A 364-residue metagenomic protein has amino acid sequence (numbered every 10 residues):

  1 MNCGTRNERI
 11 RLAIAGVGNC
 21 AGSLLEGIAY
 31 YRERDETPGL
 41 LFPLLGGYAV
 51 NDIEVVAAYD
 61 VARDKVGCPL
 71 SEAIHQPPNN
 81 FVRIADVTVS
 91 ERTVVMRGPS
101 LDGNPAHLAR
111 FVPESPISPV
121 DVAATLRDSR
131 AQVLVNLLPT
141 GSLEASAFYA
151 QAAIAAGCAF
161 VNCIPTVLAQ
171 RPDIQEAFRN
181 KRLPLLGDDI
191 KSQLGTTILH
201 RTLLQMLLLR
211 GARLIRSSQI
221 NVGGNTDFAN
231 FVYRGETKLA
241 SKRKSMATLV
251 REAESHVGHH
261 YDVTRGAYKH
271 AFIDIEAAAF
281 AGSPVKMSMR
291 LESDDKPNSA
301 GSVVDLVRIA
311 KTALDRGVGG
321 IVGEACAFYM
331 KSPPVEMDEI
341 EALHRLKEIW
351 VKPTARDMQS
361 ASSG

Functional and structural regions predicted by a protein language model:
N2-Y149, F231-V232, L239-S241: N-terminal glycine-/serine-/threonine-rich beta1-alpha1-beta2 phosphate-ribose binding loop of Rossmann-like
A15, L186-H256: Conserved anion/nucleotide-ligand pocket segment
A15, V50-I53, K65, I117 (+9 more regions): Conserved active-site and cofactor/substrate-binding residues in soluble primary-metabolism enzymes
G18, Y59-D64, I190-G195, Q219-T226 (+4 more regions): Glycine-rich beta-alpha junction loops
A21-L25, Q175, R201-L204, P297-K311: Predominant activation on well-ordered alpha-helical scaffold segments within soluble catalytic domains
P139-A155, C163-P184: Rossmann-fold NAD(P)-binding glycine/threonine-rich loop
Q219-N221, F231-Y233, V257-R265, I273-D274 (+1 more regions): Substrate-binding/catalytic subdomain of NAD(P)-dependent oxidoreductase enzymes
E276-S363: C-terminal active-site/capping subdomain that shapes the small-molecule cofactor and substrate pocket of enzyme
